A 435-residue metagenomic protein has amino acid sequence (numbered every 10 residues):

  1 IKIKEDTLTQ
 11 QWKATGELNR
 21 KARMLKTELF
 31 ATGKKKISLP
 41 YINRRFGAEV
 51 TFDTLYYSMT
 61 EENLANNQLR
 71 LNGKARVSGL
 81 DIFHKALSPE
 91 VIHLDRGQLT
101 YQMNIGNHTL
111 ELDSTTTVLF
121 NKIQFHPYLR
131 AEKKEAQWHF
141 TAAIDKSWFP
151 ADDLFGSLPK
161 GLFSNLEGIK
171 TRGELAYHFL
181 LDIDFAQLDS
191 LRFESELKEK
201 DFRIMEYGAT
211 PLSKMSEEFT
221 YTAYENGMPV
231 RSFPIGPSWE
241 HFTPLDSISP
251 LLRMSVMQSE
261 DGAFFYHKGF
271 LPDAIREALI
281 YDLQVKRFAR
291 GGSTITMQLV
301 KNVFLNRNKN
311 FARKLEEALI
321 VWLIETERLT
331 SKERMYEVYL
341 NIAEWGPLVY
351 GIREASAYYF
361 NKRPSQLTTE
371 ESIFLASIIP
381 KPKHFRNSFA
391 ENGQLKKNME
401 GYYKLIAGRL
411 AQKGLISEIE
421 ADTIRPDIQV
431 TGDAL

Functional and structural regions predicted by a protein language model:
K2-L435: Juxtamembrane regions of bacterial inner-membrane/periplasmic proteins, predominantly the peptidoglycan biogenesis
